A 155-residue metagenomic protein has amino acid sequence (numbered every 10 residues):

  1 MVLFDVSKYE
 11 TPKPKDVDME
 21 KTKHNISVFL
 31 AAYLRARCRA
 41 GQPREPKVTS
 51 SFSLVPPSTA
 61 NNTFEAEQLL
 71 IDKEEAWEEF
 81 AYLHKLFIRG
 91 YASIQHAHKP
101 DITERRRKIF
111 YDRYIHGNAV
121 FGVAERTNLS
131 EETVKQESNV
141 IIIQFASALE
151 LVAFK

Functional and structural regions predicted by a protein language model:
M1-D101, L151-K155: N-terminal interaction/assembly modules
S51, A124-N128, I141, V152: Residue-level signal for alpha-helical context at structural boundaries
F87, V134-A148: DNA major-groove recognition helices of helix-turn-helix
I94, H116-G117, A148: A short secondary-structure junction motif
K99-N118: Short amphipathic alpha helix immediately N-terminal
H116-T133: Helix-turn-helix DNA-binding module
